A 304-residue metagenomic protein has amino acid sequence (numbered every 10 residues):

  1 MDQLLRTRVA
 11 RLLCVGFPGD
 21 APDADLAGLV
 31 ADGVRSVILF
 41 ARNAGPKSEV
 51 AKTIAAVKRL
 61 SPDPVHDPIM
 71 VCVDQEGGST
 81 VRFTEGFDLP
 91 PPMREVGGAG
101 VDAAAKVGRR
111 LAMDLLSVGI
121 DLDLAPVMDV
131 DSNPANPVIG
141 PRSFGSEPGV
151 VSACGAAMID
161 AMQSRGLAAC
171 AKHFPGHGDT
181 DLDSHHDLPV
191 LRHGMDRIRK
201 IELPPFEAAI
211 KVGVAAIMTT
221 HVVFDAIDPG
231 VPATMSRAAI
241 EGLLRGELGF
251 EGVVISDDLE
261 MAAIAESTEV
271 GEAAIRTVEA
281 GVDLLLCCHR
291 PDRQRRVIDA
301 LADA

Functional and structural regions predicted by a protein language model:
M1-V34, A44: N-terminal basic, low-complexity leaders that serve as flexible interaction/assembly modules and, when applicable, as
Q3-L5, G16, N43-V65, I69 (+3 more regions): Second-shell residues forming the walls of enzyme active-site clefts
P18-V30, A103-D114, R199-F206, T268-I275: Short, acidic/polar
G19, L39-N43, R94-D102, G140-E147 (+2 more regions): Second-shell loop/turn segments in exported
G28-F40, R110-L122: Catalytic domains of carbohydrate-active enzymes, especially glycoside hydrolases
G45-T53, G97-M113, G145-A153, D196-I201: Glycine-rich anion/phosphate-binding loops
G86, L122-S146, R165-A169, H173-R192: Short glycine/serine-rich loop/turn segments
